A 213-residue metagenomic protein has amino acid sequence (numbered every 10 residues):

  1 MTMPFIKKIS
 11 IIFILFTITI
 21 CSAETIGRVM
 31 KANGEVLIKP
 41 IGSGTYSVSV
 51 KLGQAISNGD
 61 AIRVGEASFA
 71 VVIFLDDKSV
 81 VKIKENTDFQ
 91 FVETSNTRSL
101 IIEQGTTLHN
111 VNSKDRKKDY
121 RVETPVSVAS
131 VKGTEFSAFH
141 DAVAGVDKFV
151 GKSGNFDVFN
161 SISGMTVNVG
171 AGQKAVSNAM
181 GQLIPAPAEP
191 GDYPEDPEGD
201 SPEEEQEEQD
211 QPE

Functional and structural regions predicted by a protein language model:
M1-S10: Bacterial N-terminal signal peptides that target proteins for export
F13-I14, A138: A periodicity- and composition-biased signal for non-globular, repetitive helical segments
L15-S22: Hydrophobic h-region of N-terminal signal peptides that target proteins for export in Gram-negative bacteria
A23-E213: Flexible, surface-exposed loop/linker segments and immediately adjacent secondary-structure boundaries
